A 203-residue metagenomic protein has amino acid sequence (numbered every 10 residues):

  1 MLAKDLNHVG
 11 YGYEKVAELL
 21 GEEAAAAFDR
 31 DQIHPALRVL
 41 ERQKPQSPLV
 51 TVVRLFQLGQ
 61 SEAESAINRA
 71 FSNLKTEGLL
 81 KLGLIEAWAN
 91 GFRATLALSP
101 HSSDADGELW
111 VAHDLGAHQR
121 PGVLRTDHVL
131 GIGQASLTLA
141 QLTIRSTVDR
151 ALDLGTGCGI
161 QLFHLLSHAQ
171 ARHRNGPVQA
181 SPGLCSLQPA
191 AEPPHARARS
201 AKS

Functional and structural regions predicted by a protein language model:
M1-H113, A117-H118: N-terminal auxiliary segments of SAM/dcSAM-dependent transferases
E23, L84, D127-H128, P189: General N-terminal targeting signals
Q57, V129, L162: Short, flexible active-site loop motifs that bind/organize anionic cofactors or intermediates
L80, W88, D104, L130 (+2 more regions): Generic detector of intrinsically disordered, low-complexity, polar/charged segments
G107-I144: Class I S-adenosylmethionine
G133-S203: Conserved SAM/SAH cofactor-binding pocket of Class I
